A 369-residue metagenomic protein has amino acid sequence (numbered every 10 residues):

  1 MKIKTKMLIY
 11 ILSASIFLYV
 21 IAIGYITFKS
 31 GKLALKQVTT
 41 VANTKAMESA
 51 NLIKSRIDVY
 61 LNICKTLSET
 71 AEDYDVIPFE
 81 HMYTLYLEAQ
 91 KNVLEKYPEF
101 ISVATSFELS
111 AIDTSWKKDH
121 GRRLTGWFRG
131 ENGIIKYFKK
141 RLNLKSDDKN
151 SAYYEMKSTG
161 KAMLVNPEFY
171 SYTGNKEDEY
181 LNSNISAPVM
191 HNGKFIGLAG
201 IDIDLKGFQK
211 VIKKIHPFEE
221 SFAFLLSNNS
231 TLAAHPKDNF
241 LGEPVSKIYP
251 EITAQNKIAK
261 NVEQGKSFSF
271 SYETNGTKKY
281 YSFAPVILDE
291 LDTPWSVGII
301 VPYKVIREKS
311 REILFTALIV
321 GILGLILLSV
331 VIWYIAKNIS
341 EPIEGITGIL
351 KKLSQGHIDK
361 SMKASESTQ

Functional and structural regions predicted by a protein language model:
M1-V20, V38, E312, N338 (+2 more regions): Positive-inside N-terminal membrane-insertion signal
K6-T84, A89-E95, E99: Juxtamembrane extracytoplasmic/periplasmic/luminal helical "stalk" adjacent to the first N-terminal
L8-Y10, I23-F28, T316-S340: Cytosolic-side ends of inner-membrane transmembrane helices, especially those that anchor bacterial signal-transduction
K36, E308-L318, L327, K337-T368: Polar/charged heptad-repeat coiled-coil helices used as signal-transmission/dimerization stalks
V76-F79, V93-E179, T231-I252: Extracellular/periplasmic ligand-sensing ectodomains of membrane signal-transduction proteins
Y83-K96, L198, D202-E243: Solvent-exposed, extracytoplasmic
E177-H216, A234, Y280-A284, T293-V305 (+1 more regions): Conserved beta-strands of PAS-like sensory domains
M190-H191, Y249-F315: Extracellular/periplasmic juxtamembrane segments that couple receptor/chemosensory ectodomains to their
